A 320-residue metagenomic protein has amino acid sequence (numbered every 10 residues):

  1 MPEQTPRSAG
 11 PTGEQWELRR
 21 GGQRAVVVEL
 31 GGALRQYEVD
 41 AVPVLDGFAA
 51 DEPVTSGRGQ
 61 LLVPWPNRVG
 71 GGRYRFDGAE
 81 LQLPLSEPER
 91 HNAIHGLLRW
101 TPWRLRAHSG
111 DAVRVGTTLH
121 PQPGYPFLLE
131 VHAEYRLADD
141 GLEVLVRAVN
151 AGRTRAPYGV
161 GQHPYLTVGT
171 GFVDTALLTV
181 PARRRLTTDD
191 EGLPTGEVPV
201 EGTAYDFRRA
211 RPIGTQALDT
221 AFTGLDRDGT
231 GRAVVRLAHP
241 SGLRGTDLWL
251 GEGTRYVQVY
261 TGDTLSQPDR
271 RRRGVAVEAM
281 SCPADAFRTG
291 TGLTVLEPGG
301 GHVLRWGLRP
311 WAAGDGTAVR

Functional and structural regions predicted by a protein language model:
M1-G21: Short, Gly/Pro- and small/polar-rich lid/capping loops
P2, Y165-G253: Active-site/ligand-binding surface loops and adjacent short beta/alpha elements that line catalytic pockets across
E3, L85-D139: Extended, loop-rich substrate-binding clefts of extracytoplasmic carbohydrate-active enzymes
L18, T117-G169: Acidic, contiguous internal or C-terminal segments within carbohydrate-active enzymes that form a structured patch used
Q23, N92-R106, L177, T215-T289: Acidic/His-leaning functional-site neighborhoods
R24-E87: Acidic-aromatic substrate-binding/catalytic surfaces of carbohydrate-active enzymes
Y74-Q82, V146, V295-A312: Short Pro-Gly-centered flexible turn/kink motifs
R90-A93, F287, P310-R320: Short, Lys/Arg- and Gly-enriched loop/turn segments at beta-strand edges
